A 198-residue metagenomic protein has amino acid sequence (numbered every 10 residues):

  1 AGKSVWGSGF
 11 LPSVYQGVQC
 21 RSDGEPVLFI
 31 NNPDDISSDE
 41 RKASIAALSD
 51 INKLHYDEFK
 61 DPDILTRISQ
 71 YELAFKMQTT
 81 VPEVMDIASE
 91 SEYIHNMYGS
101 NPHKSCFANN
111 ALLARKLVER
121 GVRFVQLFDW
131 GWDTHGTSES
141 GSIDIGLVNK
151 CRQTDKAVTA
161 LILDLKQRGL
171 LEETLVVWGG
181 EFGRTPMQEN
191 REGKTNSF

Functional and structural regions predicted by a protein language model:
A1-F198: Ligand-binding pockets and gating/stacking loops
